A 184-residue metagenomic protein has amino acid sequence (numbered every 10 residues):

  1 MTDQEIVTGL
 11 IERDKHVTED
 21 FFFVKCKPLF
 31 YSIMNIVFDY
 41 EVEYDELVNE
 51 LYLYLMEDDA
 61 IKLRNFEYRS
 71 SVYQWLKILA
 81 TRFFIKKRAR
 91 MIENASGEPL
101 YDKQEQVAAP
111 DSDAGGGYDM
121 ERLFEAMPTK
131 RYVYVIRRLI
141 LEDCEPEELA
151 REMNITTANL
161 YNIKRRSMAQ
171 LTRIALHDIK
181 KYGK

Functional and structural regions predicted by a protein language model:
I6-L10, M34, D119-T129: Short amphipathic alpha-helical boundary/capping segments
T8-M34, V42: A short, charge-rich alpha-helical start-of-domain segment used by transcription regulators
F21-F30, L47, L51, V72-L76 (+4 more regions): Residue-level preference for hydrophobic side chains embedded in well-ordered alpha helices
V42, E46, A60-I78: Short, aromatic/basic-enriched loop-to-helix "N-cap" motif that marks the start of an alpha-helix at regulatory
K77-E98: Arg/Lys-rich amphipathic alpha helix in sigma70-family domain 2
D102-M127: Acidic, proline/glycine-rich intrinsically disordered inter-domain spacer in sigma factors
A126-E148, E152: Short amphipathic alpha helix immediately N-terminal
P146-Y182: DNA-recognition helix of helix-turn-helix
